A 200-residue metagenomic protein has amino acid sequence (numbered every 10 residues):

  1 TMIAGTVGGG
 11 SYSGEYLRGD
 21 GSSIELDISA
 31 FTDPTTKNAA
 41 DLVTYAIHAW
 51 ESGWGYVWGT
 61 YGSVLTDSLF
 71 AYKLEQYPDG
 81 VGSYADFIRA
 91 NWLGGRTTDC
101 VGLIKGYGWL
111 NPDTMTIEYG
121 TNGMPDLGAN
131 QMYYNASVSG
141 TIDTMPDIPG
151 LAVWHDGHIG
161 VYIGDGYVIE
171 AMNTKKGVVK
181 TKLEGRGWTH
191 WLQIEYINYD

Functional and structural regions predicted by a protein language model:
T1-D113, D156-H158, I169-A171: N-terminal capping segments
I3, Y12-S13, G185-D200: Low-complexity, Gly/Ser/Thr/Pro-rich intrinsically disordered linker/tail segments
P112-Y134, V161: Short, basic/aromatic beta-hairpin or loop at an interaction surface
N135-M145: Short alpha-helix capping/helix-loop boundary micro-motifs
P149-L151: Loop/turn positions that initiate beta-strands
H155, Y162-I163: Generic beta-strand structural signal
G164-Y167, N173-K176: Acidic glycine-/aspartate-rich tracts in secreted/extracellular proteins
K175-R186: Short solvent-exposed strand/turn elements
